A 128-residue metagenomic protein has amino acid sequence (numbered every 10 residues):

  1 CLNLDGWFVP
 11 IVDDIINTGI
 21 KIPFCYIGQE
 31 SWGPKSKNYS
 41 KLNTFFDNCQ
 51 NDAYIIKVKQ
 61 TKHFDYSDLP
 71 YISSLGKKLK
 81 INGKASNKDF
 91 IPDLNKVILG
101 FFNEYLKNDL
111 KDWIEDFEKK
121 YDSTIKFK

Functional and structural regions predicted by a protein language model:
C1-H63: The feature captures the conserved acid-bearing segment of alpha/beta-hydrolase catalytic domains
Q60-K128: Alpha/beta-hydrolase-fold serine-hydrolase catalytic core, especially in secreted/extracellular enzymes
